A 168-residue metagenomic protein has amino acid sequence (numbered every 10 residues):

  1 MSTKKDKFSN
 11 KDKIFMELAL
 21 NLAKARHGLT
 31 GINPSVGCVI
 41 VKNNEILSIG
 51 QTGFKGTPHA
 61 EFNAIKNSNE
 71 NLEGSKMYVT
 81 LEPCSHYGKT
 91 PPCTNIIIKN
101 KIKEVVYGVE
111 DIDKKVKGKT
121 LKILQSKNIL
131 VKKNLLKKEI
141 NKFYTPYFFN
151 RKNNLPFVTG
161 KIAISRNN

Functional and structural regions predicted by a protein language model:
M1-T30, N43-I46, T57, Y87-N167: Zinc-dependent deaminase
F15, G31-V39, E73-S75: Acidic, glycine-enriched active-site microenvironments
G37-V39, G50, E82, A163 (+1 more regions): Anionic group-transfer/hydrolysis microenvironments
C38, K42, I46-N67, L136: N-terminal beta-alpha supersecondary unit
F54, L81, V109: Residues that line or immediately flank small-molecule/substrate-binding pockets and catalytic motifs
F62-I98: Short HxH-centered metal-ligating active-site micro-motif
